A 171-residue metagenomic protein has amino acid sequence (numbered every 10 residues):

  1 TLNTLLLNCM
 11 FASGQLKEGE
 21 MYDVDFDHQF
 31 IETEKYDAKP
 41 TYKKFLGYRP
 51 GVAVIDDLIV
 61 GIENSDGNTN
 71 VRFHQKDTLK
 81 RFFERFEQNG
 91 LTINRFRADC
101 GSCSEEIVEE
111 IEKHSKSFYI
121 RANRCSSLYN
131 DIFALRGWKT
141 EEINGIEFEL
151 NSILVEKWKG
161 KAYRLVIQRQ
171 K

Functional and structural regions predicted by a protein language model:
T1-V52: Active-site-proximal, Lys/Arg-enriched surface segment that forms a nucleic-acid-binding/basic interface patch
L5, C9-G14, K76-N94: Short, basic/hydrophobic alpha-helical segments
Y22-F30, D57, I93-C103, F118: Short, conserved catalytic/metal-binding motifs centered on acidic residues
H28-E32, D66, S102, R124-S126: Active-site-proximal loop/turn and secondary-structure-junction residues that shape catalytic pockets, frequently
E34-K39, V60-N64, A98, E105-I111 (+2 more regions): Short acidic, glycine/serine/threonine-rich loops at helix termini
T41-N89: Electropositive, glycine- and tryptophan-enriched low-complexity nucleic-acid-binding patches
E87-Q88, V108-S117: Short, surface-exposed basic-aromatic patches at helix termini and helix-loop junctions that form
S117-K171: An anionic, glycine-rich sequence signature occurring as long contiguous blocks
